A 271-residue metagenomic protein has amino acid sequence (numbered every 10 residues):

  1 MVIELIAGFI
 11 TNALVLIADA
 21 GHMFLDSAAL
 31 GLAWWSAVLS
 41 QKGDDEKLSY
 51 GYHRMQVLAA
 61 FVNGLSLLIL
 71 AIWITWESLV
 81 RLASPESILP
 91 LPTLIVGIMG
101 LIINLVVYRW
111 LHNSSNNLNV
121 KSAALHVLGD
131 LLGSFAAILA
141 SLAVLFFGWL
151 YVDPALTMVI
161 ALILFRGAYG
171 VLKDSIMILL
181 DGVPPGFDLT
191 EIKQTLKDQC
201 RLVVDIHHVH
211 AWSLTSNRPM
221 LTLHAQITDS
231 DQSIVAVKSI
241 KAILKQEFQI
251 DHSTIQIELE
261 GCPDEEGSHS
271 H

Functional and structural regions predicted by a protein language model:
M1-I3: The first (N-terminal) embedded transmembrane alpha-helix
I6-I17: Short, hydrophobic transmembrane alpha-helix segments
G21, A29-L39, G43-H271: Alpha-helical transmembrane segments and adjacent TM-loop junctions that form the membrane-embedded core of multi-pass
D26: Classical protein tyrosine phosphatase
